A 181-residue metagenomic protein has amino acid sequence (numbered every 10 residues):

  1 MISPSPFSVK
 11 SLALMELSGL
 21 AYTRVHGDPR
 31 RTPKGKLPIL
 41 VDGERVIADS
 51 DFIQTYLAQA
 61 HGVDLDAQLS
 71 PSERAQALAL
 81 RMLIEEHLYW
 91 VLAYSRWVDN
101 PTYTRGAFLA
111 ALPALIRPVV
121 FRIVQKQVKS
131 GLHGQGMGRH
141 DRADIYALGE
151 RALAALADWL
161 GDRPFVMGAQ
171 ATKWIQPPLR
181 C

Functional and structural regions predicted by a protein language model:
M1-P118, V166: GST-like domain detector, emphasizing the conserved glutathione-binding G-site in the N-terminal thioredoxin-like
W90-C181: GST-like fold's C-terminal all-alpha helical module
